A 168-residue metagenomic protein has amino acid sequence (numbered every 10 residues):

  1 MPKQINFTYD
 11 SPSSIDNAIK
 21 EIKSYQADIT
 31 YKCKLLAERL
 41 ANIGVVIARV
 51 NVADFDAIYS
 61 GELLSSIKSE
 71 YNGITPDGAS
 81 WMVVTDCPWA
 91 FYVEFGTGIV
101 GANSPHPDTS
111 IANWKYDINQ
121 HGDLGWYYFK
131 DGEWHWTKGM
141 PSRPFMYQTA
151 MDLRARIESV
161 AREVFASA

Functional and structural regions predicted by a protein language model:
M1-A90, A102-A168: Short, Lys/Arg-rich flexible segments
V93: Short, conserved beta-strand/beta-arch hydrophobic-aromatic motifs that form part of recognition grooves or interface
